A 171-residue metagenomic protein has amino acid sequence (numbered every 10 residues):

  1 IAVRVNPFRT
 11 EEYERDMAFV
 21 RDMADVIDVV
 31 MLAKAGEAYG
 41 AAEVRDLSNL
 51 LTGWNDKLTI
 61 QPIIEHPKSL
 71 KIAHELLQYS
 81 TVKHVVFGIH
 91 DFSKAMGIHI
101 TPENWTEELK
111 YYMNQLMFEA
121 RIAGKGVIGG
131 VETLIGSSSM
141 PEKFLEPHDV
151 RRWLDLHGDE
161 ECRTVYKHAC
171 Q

Functional and structural regions predicted by a protein language model:
I1-Q171: Expand to "…catalyze enediolate/carbanion chemistry for C-C bond making/breaking, isomerization, decarboxylation
